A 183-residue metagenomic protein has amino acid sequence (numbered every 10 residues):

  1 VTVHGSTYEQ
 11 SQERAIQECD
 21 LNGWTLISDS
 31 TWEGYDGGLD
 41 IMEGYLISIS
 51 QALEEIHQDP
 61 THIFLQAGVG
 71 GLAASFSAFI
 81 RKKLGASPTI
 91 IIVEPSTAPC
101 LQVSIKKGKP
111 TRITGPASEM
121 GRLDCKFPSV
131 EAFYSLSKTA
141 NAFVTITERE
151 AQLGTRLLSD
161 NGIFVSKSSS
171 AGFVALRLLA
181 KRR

Functional and structural regions predicted by a protein language model:
V1-S6, Y35-I41, H62-I63, E119-R122: Flexible, glycine/proline-enriched loop segments at strand-loop-helix junctions that form or flank small-ligand binding
T2-S6, Q12-I16, K82-S168: Active-site/ligand-binding loops adjacent to catalytic centers
T7-Y8, G70: Short beta->alpha connector loops
E13-I16, L46, S50, E54 (+2 more regions): Amphipathic, non-transmembrane alpha-helical secondary structure
E18-W24, I56, R183: Glycine-rich phosphate/diphosphate-binding loops that line cofactor/substrate pockets in enzymes
W24-K83, F133-S137, N141-F143, R149-G162: Active-site/ligand-binding-proximal alpha/beta "capping" segment
Q66-S77, C100-Q102, S168-L176: Short glycine/serine/threonine-rich phosphate/pyrophosphate-binding segments that cradle anionic phosphate groups
R177-R183: Catalytic phosphate/nucleotide-handling subdomain of diverse soluble enzymes
